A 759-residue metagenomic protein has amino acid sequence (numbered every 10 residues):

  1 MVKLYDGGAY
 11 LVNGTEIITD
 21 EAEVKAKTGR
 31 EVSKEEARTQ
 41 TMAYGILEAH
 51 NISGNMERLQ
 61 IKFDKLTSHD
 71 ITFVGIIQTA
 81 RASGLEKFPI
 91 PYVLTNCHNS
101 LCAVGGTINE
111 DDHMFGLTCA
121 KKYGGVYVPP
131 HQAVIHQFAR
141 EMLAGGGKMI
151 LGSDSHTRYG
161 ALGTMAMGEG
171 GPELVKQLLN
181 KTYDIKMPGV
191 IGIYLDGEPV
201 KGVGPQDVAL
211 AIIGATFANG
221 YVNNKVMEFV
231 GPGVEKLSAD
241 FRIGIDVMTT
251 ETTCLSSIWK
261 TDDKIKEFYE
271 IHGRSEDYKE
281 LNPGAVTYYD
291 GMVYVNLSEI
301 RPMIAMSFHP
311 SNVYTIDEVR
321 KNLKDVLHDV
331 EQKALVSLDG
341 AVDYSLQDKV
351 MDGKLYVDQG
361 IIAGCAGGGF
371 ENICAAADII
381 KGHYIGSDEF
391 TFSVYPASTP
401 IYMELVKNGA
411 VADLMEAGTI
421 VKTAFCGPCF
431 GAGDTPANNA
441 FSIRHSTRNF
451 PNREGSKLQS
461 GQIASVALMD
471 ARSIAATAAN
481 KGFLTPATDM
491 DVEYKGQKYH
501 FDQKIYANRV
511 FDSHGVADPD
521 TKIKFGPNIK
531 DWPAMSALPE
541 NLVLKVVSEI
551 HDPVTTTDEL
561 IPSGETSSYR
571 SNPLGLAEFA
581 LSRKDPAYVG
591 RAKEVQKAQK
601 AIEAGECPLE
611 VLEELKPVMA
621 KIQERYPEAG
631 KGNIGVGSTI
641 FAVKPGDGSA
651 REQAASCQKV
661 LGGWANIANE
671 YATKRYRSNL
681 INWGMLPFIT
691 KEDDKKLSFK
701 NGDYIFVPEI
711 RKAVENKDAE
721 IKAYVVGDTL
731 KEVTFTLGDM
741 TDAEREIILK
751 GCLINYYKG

Functional and structural regions predicted by a protein language model:
M1-G759: Fe-S-dependent hydro-lyases/dehydratases of central metabolism
